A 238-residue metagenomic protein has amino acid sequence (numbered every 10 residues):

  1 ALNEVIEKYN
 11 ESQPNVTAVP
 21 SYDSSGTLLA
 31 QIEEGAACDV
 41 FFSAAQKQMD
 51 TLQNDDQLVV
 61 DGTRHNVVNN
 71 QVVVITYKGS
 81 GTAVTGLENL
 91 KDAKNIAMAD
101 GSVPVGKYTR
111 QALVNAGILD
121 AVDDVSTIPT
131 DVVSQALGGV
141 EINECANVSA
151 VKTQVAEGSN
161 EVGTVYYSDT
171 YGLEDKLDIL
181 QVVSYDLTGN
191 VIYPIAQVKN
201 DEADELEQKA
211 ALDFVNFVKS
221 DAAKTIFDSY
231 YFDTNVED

Functional and structural regions predicted by a protein language model:
A1-Q13, G26, E33, Q46 (+3 more regions): Exported/periplasmic ABC-transporter solute-binding proteins
Q13-P20: A generic structural motif
P20-A30, A37-Q53: Ligand-binding clamshell of periplasmic/extracellular solute-binding protein-like
D56-H65: Central helical "cap/lid" subdomain
